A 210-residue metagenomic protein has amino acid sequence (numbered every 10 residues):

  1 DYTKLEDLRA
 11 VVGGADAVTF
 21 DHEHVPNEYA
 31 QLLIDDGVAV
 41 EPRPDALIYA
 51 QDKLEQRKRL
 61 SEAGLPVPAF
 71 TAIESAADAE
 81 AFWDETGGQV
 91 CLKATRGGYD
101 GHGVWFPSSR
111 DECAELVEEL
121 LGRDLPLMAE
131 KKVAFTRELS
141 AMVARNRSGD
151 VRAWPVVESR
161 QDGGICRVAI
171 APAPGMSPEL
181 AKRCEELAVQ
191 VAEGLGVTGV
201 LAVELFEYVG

Functional and structural regions predicted by a protein language model:
D1-A76, A81-T86, G97-G98: Conserved N-proximal alpha/beta basic substrate-recognition cap immediately N-terminal to, or forming the N-lobe
T19, V40-E41, P68, C91 (+2 more regions): Structural detector of well-ordered beta-strand residues that form the stable sheet scaffold of enzyme domains
H22-E23, A94-T95, K131-K132, R145: Short secondary-structure boundary segments
V25, G101, V200-V203: Short loop-to-beta-strand entry elements in the cores of soluble alpha/beta enzymes
E41-P42, G64-A69, G88, D124-P126 (+2 more regions): A short alpha-helix-loop-beta-strand transition element characteristic of N-terminal alpha/beta dinucleotide-binding
E74-A76, K93, E204-G210: Hydrophobic, well-structured mid-protein blocks that either form specific transmembrane helices
V90, T95-H102, G163-P172: Helix-loop-beta segment of a Rossmann-like dinucleotide-binding subdomain
P107-V209: Internal nucleotide-binding/catalytic subdomain
